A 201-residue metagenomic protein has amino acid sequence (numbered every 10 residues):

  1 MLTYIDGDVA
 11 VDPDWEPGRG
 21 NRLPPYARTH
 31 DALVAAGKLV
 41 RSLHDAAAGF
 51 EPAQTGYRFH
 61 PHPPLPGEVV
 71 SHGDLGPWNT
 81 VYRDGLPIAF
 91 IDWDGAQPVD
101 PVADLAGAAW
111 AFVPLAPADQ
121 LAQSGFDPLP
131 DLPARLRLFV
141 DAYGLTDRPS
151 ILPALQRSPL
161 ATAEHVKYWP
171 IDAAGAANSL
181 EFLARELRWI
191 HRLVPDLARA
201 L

Functional and structural regions predicted by a protein language model:
M1-G18: Short pocket-lining segment of the protein kinase catalytic domain that shapes the ATP-binding cleft
W15-G56, E68-G73, W78, Y82-R83 (+1 more regions): Conserved kinase catalytic-core helix
N21-T29, Q97-V99, A118-A122: Short, polar/flexible loop-turn hinges at active-site or ligand-entry regions and domain interfaces
T55-H62, A122: Short linear capping/connector segments at secondary-structure termini
P61-D104, P114: Active-site acidic catalytic loop and adjacent metal/ATP-binding pocket of ATP-dependent phosphoryl transfer enzymes
L105-G144, P159-P170: Active-site activation/catalytic loop segments of kinase-like enzymes and analogous catalytic loops in related
S150-L155: Eukaryotic Ser/Thr/Pro-rich intrinsically disordered, low-complexity regulatory regions
T162-L201: ATP/Mg2+ or Mg2+-diphosphate-binding catalytic cores that bind nucleotide phosphates or diphosphates via glycine-rich
